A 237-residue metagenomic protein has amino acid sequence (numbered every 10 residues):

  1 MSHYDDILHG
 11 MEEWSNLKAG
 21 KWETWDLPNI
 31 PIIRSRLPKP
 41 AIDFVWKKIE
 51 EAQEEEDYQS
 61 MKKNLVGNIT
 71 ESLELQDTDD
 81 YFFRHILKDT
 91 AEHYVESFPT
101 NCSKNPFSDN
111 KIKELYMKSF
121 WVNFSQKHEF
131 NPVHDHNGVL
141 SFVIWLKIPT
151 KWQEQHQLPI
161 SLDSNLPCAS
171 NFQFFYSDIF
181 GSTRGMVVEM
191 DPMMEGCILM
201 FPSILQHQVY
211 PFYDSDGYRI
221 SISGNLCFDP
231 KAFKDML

Functional and structural regions predicted by a protein language model:
S2-K113, S119-N131, C168: Non-heme Fe(II)/2-oxoglutarate
E50, K147, F201, D214 (+1 more regions): Residue-level marker of positions within ordered structural domains that often coincide with functionally constrained
K118-M200, Y210, G217-Y218: Catalytic core of non-heme Fe(II) oxygenases with the double-stranded beta-helix
S141-I144, D216-A232: A short hydrophobic beta-strand segment most commonly corresponding to one strand of the jelly-roll/cupin
L205-Q208: Short, charged beta-turn/beta-strand-edge "cap" motif at the junction between a beta-strand and an adjacent loop
